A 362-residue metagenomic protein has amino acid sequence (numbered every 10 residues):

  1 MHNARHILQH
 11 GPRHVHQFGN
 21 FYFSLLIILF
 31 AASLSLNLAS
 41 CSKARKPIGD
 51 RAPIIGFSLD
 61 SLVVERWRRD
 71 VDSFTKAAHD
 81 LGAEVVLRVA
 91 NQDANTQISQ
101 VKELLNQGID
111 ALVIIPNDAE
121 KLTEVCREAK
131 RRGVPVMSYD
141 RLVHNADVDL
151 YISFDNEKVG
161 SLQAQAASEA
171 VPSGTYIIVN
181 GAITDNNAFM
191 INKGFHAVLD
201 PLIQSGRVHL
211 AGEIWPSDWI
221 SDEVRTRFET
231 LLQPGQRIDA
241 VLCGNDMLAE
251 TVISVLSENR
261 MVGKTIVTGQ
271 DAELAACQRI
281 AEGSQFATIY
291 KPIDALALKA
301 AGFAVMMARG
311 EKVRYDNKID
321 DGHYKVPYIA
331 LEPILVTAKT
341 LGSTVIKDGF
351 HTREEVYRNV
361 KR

Functional and structural regions predicted by a protein language model:
M1-G19: N-terminal secretory signal peptides that target proteins for export/translocation
S24-S35: Bacterial N-terminal signal peptides
C41-R362: A residue-level marker of the well-folded mature domains of exported/periplasmic proteins
